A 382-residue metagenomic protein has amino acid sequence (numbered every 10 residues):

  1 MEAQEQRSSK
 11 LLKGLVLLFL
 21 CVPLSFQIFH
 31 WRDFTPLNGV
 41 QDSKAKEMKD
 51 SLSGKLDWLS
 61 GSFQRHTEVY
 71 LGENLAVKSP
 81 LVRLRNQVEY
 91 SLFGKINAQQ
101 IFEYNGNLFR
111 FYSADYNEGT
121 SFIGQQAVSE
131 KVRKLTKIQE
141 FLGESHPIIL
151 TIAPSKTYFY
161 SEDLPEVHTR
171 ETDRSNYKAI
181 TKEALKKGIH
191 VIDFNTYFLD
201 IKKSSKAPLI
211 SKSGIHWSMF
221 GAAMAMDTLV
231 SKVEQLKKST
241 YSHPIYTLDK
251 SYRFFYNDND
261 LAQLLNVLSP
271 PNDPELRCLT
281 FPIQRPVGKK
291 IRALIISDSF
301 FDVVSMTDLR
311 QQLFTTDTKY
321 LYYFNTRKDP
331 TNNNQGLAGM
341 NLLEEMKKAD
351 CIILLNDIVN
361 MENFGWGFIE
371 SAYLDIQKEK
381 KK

Functional and structural regions predicted by a protein language model:
M1-K382: Extracellular glycan-modifying ectodomains
